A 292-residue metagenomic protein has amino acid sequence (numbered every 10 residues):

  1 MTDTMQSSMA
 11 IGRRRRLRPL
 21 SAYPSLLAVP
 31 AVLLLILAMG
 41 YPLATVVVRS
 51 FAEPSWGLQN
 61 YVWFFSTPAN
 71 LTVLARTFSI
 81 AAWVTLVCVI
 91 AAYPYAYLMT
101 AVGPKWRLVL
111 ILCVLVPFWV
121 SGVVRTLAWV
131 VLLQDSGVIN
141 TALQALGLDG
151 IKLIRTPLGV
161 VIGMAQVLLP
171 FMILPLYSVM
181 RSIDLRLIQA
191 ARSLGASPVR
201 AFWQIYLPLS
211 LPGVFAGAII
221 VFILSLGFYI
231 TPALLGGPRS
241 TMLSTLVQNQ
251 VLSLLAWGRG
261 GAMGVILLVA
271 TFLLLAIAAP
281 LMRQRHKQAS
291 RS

Functional and structural regions predicted by a protein language model:
D3-A10, R15, S25-L26, Y177-R192 (+1 more regions): C-terminal transmembrane helix and the adjacent membrane-cytosol boundary/short C-terminal tail of inner/organellar
S8, G12-R13, R18-Y23, Y61-N70 (+1 more regions): Interhelical loop and adjacent transmembrane-helix boundary motif in polytopic membrane transport permeases
Y23-P54, P68-R181, I205-Y229, L234-G236 (+1 more regions): Membrane-water interface segments at the C-terminal ends of transmembrane alpha-helices in multi-pass inner-membrane
D149, A196-P198: Short coil/turn motifs that cap or connect alpha-helices
L194-G195, P208: Glycine/proline-centered hinge or cleavage motifs at structural transition points of membrane proteins
